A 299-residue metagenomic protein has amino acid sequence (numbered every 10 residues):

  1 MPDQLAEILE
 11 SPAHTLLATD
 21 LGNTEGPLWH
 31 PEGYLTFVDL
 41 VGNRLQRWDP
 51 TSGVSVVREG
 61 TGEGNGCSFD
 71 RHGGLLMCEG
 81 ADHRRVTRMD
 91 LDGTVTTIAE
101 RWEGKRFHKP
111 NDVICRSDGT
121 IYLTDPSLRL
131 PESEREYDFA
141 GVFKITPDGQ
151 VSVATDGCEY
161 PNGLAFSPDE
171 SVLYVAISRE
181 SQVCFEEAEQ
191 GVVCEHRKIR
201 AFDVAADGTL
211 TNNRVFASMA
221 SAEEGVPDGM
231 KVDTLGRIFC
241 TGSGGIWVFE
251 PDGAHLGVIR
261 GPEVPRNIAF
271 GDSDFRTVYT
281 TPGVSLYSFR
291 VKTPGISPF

Functional and structural regions predicted by a protein language model:
M1-P12, G33, G42, L210 (+1 more regions): Blade/loop signatures of beta-propeller domains
A13-A18, G53-R58, T96-E103, Q150-T155 (+2 more regions): A short beta-strand motif characteristic of beta-propeller blades
A18-Y34, G60-E79, H83, W102-I121 (+6 more regions): Beta-rich, blade/repeat-based domains predominating in secreted/periplasmic proteins but also intracellular
L40, G80-A81, P126-L128, S178-E180 (+4 more regions): Short loop/turn segments immediately following the C-termini of beta-strands
R44-Q46, R85-T87, A140-F143, K198-R200 (+2 more regions): A short loop-to-beta-strand structural motif that recurs across blades of beta-propeller domains
M89-D92, Y137-D148, C194-V204: Beta-propeller blade signature
V192, A201-T209, V291-S297: Short loop/turn segments immediately following beta-strands, especially the blade-tip and inter-blade linker loops
N267-F299: Blade-level signature of beta-propeller repeat domains, shared across WD40, Kelch, NHL, RCC1 and BNR/Asp-box propellers
